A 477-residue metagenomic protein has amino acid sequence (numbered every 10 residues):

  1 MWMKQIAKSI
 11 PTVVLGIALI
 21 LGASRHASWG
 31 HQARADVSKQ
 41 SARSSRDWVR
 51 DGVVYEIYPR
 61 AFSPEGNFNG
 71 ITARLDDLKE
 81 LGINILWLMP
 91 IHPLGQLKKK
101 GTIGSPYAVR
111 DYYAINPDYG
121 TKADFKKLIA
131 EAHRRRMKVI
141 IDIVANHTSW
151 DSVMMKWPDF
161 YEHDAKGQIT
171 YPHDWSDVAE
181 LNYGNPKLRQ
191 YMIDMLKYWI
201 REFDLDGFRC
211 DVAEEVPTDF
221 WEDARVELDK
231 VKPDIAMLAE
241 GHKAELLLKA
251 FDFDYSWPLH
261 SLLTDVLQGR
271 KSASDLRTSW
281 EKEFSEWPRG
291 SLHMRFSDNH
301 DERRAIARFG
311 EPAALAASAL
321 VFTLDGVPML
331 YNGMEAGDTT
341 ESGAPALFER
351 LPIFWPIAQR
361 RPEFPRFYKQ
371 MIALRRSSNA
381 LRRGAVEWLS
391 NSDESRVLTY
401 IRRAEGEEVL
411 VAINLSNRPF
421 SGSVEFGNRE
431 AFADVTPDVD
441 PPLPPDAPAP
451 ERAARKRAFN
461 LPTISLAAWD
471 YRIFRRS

Functional and structural regions predicted by a protein language model:
M1-A7: N-terminal secretory signal peptides that target proteins for export/translocation
A7-P11, S28-W87, P93, K126 (+3 more regions): Carbohydrate-interacting/catalytic domains
P11-G22: Bacterial N-terminal signal peptides
H31-S38, A42, R201, D211-H293 (+8 more regions): Active-site-proximal helices and loops of the catalytic beta/alpha 8
S38-Y55, P59-N69, A73-N84, P90-F203 (+2 more regions): Substrate-binding/active-site clefts of carbohydrate-active enzymes
V54-E56, I85-P90, I140-I141, G207-R209 (+5 more regions): Structural recognition of the beta-strand scaffold that forms the well-ordered cores of secreted hydrolase catalytic
W87-G101, D142-D151, D211-P217, E240-A244 (+2 more regions): Short, solvent-exposed turn/loop segments enriched in Gly/Ser/Thr/Pro and often Arg
Q190-T218, R295-N299: Active-site groove signature of glycoside hydrolases
